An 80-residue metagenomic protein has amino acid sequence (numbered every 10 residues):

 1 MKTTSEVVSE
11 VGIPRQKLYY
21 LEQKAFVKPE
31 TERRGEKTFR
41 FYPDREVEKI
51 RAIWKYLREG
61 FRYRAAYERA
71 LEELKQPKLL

Functional and structural regions predicted by a protein language model:
T3-V11, Q23, K28-P29, F39-L80: Arg/Lys-rich, alpha-helical DNA-contact motif
P14-K17: Short coil turns linking two alpha-helices in DNA-binding domains
E32-R34: Accessory beta->alpha helical hairpin/"wing" motif in late/C-terminal subdomains of nucleic-acid enzymes
